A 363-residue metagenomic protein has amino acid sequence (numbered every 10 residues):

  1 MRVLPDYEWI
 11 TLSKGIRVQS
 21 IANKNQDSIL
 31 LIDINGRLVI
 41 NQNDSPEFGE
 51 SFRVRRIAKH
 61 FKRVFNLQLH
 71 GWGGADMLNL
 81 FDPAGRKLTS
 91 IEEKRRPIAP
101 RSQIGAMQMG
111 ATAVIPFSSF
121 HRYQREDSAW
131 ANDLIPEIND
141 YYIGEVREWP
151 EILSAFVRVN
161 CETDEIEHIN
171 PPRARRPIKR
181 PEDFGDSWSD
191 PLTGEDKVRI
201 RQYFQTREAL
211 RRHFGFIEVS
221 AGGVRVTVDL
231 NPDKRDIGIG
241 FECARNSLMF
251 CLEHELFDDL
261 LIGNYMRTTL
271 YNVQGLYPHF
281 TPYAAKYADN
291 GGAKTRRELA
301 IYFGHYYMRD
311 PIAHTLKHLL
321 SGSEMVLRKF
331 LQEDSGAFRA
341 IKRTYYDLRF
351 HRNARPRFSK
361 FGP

Functional and structural regions predicted by a protein language model:
R2-D6, E148-A155: Short acidic-hydrophobic, aromatic-tinged amphipathic segments that line or gate anion-handling sites
L4-Q68, W72-G74, T163-E208, E218-S220: Core dinuclear metal-dependent hydrolase active-site scaffold
K14-R17, V146-E151: A SAM-dependent methyltransferase catalytic signature shared across enzymes that methylate proteins
D33-N43, V64-L67, L88-I98, D289 (+1 more regions): Metallo-beta-lactamase
E47-E50, G73, P83, I98 (+6 more regions): General structural signal for secondary-structure boundaries
R53-E148: Cap/insert and terminal regions of metallo-dependent hydrolase folds
F117-H121, P150-D164: Acidic carboxylate-rich catalytic motifs and surrounding loops in phosphoryl-/glycosyl-chemistry enzymes
V159-P363: Feature captures hydrophobic
